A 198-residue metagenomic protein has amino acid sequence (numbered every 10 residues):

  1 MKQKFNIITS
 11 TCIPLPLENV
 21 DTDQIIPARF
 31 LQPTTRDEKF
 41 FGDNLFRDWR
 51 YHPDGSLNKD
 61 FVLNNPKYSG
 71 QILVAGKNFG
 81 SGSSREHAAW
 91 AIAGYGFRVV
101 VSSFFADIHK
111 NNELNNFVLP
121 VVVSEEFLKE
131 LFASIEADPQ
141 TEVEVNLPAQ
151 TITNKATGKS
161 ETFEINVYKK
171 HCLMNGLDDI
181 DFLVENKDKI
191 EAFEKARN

Functional and structural regions predicted by a protein language model:
M1-N198: Cytosolic catalytic domains that perform sulfur/thiol-centered chemistry
